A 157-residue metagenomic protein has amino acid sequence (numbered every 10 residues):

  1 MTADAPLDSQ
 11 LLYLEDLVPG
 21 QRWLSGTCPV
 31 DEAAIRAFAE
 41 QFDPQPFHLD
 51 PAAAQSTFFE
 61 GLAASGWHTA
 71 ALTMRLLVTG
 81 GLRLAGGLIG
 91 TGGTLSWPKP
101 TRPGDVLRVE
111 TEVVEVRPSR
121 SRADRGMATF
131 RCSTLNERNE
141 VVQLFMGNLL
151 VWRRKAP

Functional and structural regions predicted by a protein language model:
M1-P19, W97-P157: HotDog/MaoC-like acyl-thioester-processing domains
T2-G92, R154-P157: Hot-dog-fold acyl-thioester-processing enzymes
